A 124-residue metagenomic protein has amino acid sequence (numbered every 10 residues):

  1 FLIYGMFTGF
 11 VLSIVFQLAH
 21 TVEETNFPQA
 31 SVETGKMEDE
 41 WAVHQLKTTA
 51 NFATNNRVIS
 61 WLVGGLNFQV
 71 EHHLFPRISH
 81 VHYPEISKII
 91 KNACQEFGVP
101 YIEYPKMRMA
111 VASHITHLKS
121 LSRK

Functional and structural regions predicted by a protein language model:
F1-K124: Hydrophobic transmembrane helical bundles of multi-pass organellar membrane proteins
